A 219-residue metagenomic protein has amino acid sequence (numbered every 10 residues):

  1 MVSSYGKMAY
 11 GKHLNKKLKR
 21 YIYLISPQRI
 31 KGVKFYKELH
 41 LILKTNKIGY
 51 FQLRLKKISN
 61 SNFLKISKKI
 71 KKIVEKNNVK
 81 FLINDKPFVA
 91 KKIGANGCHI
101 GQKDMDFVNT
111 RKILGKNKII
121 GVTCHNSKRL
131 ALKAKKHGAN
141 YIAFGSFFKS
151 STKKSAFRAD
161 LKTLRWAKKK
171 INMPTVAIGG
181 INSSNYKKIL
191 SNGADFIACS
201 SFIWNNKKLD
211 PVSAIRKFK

Functional and structural regions predicted by a protein language model:
K19-F35, I120-N126, A177: Active-site mouth loops of central-metabolism enzymes
Y21-Y23, G49-Q52, K80-L82, N96-H99 (+4 more regions): Structural preference for beta-strand elements that scaffold enzyme active sites
L24, F51, A90, A134 (+4 more regions): Conserved, mostly hydrophobic/aromatic
Q28, L55, Q102, C124-N126 (+3 more regions): Short secondary-structure boundary segments
Y50-K116: N-terminal active-site wall of soluble small-molecule enzyme domains
L64-L82, T110-H125, F157-A177, F218: Alpha-helix-loop-beta-strand connector modules within alpha/beta enzyme cores
F81-N96, N126-H137, K170, V176 (+2 more regions): Catalytic cores of alpha/beta
Q102-T110, A143-S155, Y186, L190-F218: Glycine-rich phosphate-binding active-site loops on the catalytic face of alpha/beta enzymes
